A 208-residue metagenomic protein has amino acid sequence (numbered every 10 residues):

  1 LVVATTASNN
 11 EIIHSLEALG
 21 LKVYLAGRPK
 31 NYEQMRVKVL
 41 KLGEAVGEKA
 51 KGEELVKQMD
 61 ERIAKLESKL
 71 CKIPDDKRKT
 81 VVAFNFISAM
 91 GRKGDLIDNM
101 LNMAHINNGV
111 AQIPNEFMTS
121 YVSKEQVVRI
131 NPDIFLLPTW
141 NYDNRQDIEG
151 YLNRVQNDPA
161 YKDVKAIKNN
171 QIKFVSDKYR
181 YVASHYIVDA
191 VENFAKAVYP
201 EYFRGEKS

Functional and structural regions predicted by a protein language model:
L1-A45, V122-A160, K196: Acidic/His-rich segments in extracytoplasmic proteins that coordinate ligands and/or metal ions
E11-N85, A89, V110-A111, I167-S208: Extracytoplasmic substrate-binding proteins
E61, K65, T119-V122, Q156: Short, conserved clusters of charged catalytic residues that mark active-site and nucleotide-handling motifs
D75-K79, G94-L96, M103, I130: Short gly/pro-enriched beta-turn/loop segments at secondary-structure junctions
F86-I87, I113-N115, P132, W140-N141: Histidine- and/or cysteine-centered catalytic micro-motif in compact active-site loops
A89-K93, N99, L137, N144-R145 (+1 more regions): Short, solvent-exposed loop/turn elements at domain surfaces
L96-T119, F174: His/Asp/Glu-enriched short active-site or ligand-binding loop at hydrolase and phosphoryl-transfer sites
V155-K173: Short glycine/proline-rich, acidic loop/turn segments that cap or connect secondary-structure elements
